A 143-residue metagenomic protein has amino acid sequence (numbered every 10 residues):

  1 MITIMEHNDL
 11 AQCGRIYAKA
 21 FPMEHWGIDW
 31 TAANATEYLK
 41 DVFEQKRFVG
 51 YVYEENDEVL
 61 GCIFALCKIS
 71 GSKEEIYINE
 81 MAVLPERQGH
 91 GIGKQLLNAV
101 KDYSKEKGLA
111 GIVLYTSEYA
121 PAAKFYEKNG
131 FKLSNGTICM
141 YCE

Functional and structural regions predicted by a protein language model:
M1-R15: A short beta-loop-alpha structural element at the N-terminal edge of CoA-dependent acyl/N-acetyltransferase catalytic
A18-K40: Conserved GNAT-fold acetyl-CoA-binding loop/helix
K40-V52: A short helix-loop-beta-strand connector motif used in the catalytic cores of GNAT acetyltransferases and, in some
V52, E58-C67, E75-Y77, A82: Conserved beta-strand in the GNAT
K68-I78, Q88, S134-N135: A conserved beta-turn-beta hairpin within the catalytic core of GNAT-like acetyltransferases that forms part
V83, G89-D102, K128: Conserved acetyl-CoA-binding loop-helix of GNAT-fold acetyltransferases
L97, S104-S117: Conserved GNAT acetyl-CoA-binding A-motif
V113-A123, Y141-E143: Conserved beta-strand-loop-alpha-helix junction that forms the acyl-donor binding cleft
